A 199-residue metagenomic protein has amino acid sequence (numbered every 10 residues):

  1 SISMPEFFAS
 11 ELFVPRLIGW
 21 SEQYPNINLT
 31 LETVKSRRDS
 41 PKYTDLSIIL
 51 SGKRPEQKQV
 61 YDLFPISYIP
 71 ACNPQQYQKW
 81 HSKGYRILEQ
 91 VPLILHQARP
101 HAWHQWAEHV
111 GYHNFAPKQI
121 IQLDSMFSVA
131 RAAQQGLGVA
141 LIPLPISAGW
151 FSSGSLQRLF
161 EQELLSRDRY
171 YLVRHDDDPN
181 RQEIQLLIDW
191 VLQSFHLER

Functional and structural regions predicted by a protein language model:
S1-P55: Central regulatory/effector-binding core of bacterial HTH transcription factors
S1-S3, S47, I94, A140 (+1 more regions): Short, well-ordered beta-strand segments
E6-F7, P74-Q75, A98-H101, F127 (+1 more regions): Alpha-helix/helix-capping structural signal
Y24-T30, G111-I120: A local structural motif
E32-I94, A98-H101, A107-F115: Acidic, Gly/Pro-rich loop/turn segments at junctions of secondary structure
Y61, R86, A130-R131, Q185: Alpha-helical segments flanking ligand/cofactor-binding loops in enzyme cores
N114-R158, L165: Hydrophobic hinge/microswitch elements
Q162-R199: A late-sequence structural motif
